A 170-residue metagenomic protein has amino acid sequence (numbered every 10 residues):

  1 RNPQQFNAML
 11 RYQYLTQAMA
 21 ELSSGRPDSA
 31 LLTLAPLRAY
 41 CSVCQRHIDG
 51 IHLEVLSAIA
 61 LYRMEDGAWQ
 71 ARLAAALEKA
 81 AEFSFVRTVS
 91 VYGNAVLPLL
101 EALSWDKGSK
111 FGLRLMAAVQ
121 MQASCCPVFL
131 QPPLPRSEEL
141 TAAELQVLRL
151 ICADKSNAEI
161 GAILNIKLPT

Functional and structural regions predicted by a protein language model:
R1-P127: Helix-coil-helix junctions within alpha-helical repeat/solenoid scaffolds
P127-T170: Helix-turn-helix DNA-binding segment
